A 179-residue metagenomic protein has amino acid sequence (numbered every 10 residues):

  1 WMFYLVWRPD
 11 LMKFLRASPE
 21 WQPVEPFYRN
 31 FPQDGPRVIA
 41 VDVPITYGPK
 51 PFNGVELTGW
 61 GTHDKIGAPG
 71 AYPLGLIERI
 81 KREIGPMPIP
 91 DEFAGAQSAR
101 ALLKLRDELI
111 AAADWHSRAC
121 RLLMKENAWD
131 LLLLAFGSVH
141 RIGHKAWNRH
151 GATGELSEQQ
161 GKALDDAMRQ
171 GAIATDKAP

Functional and structural regions predicted by a protein language model:
W1-Q159: His/Asp/Glu-rich, glycine-adjacent segments that coordinate divalent cations and/or stabilize oxyanion chemistry on
R16, L164-G171: A short acidic, glycine-rich active-site loop that binds or catalyzes chemistry on phosphate/adenosine moieties
Q170-P179: Metal-dependent active-site segment of extracytoplasmic phospho-/sulfohydrolases and closely related
